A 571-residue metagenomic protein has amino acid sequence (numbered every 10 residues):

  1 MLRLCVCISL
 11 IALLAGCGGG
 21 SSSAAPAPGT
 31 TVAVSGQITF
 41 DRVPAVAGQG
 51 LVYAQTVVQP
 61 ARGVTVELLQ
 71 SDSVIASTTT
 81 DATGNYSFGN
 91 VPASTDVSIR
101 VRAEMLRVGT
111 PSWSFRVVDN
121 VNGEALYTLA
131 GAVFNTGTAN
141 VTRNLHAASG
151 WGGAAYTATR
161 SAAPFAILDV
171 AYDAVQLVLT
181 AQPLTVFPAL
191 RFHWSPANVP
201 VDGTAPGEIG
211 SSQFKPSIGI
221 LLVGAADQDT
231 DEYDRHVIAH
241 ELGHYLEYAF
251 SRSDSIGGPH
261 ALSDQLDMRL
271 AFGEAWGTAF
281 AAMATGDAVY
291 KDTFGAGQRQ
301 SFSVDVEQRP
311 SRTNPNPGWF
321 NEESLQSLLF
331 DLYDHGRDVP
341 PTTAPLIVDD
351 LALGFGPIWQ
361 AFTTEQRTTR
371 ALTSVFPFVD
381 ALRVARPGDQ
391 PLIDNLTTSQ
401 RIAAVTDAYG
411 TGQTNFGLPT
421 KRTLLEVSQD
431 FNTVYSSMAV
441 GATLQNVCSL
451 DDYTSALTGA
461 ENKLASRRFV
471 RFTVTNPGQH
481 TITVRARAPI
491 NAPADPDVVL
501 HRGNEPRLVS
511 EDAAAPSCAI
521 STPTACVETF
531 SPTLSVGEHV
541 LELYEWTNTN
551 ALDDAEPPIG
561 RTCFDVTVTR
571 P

Functional and structural regions predicted by a protein language model:
G36, V66, A76-V101, R468 (+1 more regions): Glycine-centered loop-to-beta-strand initiation motif
R42-S71, S94, P493-P496: Short, ordered, surface-exposed loop/turn motifs in non-cytosolic proteins
Q70-N85, E511-D512, C518-A519: Short, acidic Ser/Thr/Gly-rich low-complexity loop/linker segments typical of extracellular and cell-surface proteins
G89, P111, A147-R191: Zn2+-dependent metallopeptidase catalytic core
G203-E232, L242-A249: Active-site scaffold of zinc-dependent metalloenzymes
H236-R252, E274-T278, A282: Active-site recognition of the HExxH zinc-binding catalytic motif
D254-T473, N491: Replace "(M1/M4/M9/M12/WLM)" with "(e.g., M1/M4/M8/M9/M12/M26/WLM)" and add "not limited to" to clarify scope
Q429-M438, R468-T473, V499-S510, A514 (+1 more regions): C-terminal edge strands of extracellular/lumenal beta-sandwich accessory domains
